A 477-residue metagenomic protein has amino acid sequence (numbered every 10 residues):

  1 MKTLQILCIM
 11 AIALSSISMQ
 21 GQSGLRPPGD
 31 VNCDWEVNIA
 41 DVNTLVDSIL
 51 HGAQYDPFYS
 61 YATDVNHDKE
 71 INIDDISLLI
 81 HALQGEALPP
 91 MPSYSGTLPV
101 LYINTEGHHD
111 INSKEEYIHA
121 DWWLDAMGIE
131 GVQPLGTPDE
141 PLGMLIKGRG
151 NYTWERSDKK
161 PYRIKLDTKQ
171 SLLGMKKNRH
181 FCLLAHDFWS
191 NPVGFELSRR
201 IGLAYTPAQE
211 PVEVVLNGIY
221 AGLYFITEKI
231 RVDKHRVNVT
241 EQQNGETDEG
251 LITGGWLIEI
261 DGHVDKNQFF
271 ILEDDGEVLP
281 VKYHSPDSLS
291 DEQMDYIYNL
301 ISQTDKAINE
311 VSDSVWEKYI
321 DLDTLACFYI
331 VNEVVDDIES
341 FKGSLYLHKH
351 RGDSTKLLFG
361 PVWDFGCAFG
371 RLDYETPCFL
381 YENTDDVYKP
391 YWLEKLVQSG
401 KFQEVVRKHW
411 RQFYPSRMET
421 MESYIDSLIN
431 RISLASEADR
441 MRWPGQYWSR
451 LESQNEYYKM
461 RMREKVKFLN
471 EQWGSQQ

Functional and structural regions predicted by a protein language model:
M1-I6: Positively charged n-region of N-terminal signal peptides that target proteins for export
C8-A13, S18-P92: Cellulosome-associated attachment modules in secreted, modular CAZymes
A40-N43, D47, D74-S77, H81 (+6 more regions): Solvent-exposed, polar/charged alpha-helical surfaces in well-ordered, non-transmembrane soluble domains, broadly
M91-V193: Conserved NTP-binding catalytic cores of kinases and kinase-like/nucleotidyltransferase enzymes across multiple kinase
H109, L142, T153, S157 (+2 more regions): Middle-to-C-terminal accessory/interaction subdomains
S113-E115, P134, M175-K177, Y224-I226 (+5 more regions): Short, solvent-exposed loop/turn and secondary-structure capping segments
R163-K165, Q170-S171, A185-F188, G202-P207 (+3 more regions): Internal "kinase-insert"/substrate-recognition segments embedded within catalytic cores of ATP-dependent enzymes
